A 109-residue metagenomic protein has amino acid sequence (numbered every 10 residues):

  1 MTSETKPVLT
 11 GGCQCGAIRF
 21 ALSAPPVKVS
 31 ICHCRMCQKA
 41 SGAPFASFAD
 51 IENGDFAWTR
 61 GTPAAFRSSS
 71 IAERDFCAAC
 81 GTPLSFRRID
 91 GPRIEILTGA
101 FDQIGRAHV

Functional and structural regions predicted by a protein language model:
M1-H108: A short Gly-Trp-Pro
